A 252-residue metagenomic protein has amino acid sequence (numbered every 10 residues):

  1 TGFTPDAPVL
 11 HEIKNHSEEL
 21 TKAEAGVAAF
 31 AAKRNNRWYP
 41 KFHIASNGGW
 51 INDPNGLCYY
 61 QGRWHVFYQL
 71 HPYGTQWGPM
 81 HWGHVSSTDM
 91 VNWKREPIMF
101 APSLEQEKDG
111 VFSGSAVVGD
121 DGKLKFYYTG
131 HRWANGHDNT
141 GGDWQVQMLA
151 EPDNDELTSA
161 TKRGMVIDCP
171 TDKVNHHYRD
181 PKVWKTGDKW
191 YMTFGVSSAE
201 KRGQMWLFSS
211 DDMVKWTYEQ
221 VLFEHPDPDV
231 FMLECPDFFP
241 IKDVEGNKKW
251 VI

Functional and structural regions predicted by a protein language model:
G2-D180, K185-E234, K242-I252: Beta-rich carbohydrate-recognition and catalytic domains
